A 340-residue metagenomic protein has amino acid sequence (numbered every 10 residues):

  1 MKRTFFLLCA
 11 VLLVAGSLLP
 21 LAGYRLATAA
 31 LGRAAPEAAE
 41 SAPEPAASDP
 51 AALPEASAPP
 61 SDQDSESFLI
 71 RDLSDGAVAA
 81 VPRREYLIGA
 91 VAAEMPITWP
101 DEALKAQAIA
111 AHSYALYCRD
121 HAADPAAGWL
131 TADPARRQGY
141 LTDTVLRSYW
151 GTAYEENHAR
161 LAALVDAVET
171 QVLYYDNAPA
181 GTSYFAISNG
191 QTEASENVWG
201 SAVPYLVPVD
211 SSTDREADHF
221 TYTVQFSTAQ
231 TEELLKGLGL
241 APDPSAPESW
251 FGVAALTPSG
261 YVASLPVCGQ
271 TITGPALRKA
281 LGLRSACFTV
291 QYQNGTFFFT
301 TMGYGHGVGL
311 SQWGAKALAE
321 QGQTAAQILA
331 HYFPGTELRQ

Functional and structural regions predicted by a protein language model:
M1-Q340: Conserved, single-site charged/polar hotspot
